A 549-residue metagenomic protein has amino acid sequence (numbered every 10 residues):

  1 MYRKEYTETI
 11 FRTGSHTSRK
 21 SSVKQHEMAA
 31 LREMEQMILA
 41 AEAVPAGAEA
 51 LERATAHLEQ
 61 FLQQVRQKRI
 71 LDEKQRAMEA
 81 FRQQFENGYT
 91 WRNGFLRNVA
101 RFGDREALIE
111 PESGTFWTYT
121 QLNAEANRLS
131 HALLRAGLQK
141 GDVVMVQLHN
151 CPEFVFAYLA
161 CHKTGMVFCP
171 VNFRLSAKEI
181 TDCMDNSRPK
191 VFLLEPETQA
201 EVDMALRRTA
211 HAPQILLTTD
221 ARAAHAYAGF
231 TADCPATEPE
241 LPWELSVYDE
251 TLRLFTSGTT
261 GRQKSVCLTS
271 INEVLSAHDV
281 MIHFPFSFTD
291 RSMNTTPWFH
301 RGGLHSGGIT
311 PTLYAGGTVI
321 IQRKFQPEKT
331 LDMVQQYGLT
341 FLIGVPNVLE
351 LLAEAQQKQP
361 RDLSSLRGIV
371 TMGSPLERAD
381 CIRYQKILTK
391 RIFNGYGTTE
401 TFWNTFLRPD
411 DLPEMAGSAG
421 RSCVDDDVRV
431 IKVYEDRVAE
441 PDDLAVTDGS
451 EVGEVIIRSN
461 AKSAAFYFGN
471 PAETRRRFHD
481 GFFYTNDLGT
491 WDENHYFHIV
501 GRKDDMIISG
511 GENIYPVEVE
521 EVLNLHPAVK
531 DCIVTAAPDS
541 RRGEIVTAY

Functional and structural regions predicted by a protein language model:
F11, S18, E27-E42, Q199-V247 (+1 more regions): ANL superfamily adenylate-forming
E86, D104-C151, V155-L159, S176-T181: Conserved AMP-binding/adenylate-forming core of the ANL superfamily
G103-E106, A236-F255, R262, P285-R291: Conserved pre-ATP/AMP-binding loop-to-beta segment of ANL
F116-T120, T251-L275: Conserved AMP-binding A3 loop
L175, D182, F192-L194, L342 (+4 more regions): AMP-binding/adenylate-forming catalytic core of the ANL superfamily
V274-R291, F299-F341, E354-Q356: Conserved AMP-binding/adenylation subdomain of ANL enzymes
L339-G344, A353-M415, D427: Gly/Ser/Thr-rich phosphate-binding loop
D436-R476, E512-I514: Conserved ATP/PPi-binding loop(s) of AMP-dependent carboxylate-activating enzymes
